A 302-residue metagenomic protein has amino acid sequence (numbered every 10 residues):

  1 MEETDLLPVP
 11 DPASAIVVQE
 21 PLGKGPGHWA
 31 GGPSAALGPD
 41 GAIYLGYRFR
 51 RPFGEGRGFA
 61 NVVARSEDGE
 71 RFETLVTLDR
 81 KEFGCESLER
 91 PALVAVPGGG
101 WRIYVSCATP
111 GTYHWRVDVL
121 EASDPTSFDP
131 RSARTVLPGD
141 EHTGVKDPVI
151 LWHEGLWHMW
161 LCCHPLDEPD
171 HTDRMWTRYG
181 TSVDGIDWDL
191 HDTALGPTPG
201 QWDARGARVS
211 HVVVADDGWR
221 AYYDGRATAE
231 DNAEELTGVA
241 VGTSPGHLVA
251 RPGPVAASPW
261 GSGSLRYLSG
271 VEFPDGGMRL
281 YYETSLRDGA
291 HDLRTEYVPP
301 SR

Functional and structural regions predicted by a protein language model:
M1-E86, V94-D147, L151-R205, V213-G263 (+1 more regions): Beta-rich carbohydrate-recognition and catalytic domains
S269: Conserved active-site neighborhood of enzyme catalytic/cofactor-binding cores
